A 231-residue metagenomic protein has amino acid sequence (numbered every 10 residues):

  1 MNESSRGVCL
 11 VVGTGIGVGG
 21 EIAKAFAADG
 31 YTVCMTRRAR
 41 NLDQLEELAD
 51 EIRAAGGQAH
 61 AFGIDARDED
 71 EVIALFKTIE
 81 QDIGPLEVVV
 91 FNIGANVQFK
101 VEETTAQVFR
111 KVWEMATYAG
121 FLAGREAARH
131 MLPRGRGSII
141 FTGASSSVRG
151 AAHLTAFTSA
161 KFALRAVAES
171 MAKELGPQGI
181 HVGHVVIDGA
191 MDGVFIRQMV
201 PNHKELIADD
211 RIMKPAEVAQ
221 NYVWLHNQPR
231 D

Functional and structural regions predicted by a protein language model:
G15-G17: Conserved glycine-rich cofactor-binding loop
Y31-E46: Conserved glycine-rich Rossmann-like NAD(P)H-binding loop of the short-chain dehydrogenase/reductase
L42, G63-A74, A106: The beta1-alpha1 cofactor-binding region of Rossmann-like NAD(H)/NADP(H)-dependent oxidoreductases
K100-V101, T105-W113: Substrate-binding pocket helix/loop in short-chain dehydrogenase/reductase
G124-R125, E169: A short, exposed helix-loop element centered on a Lys and neighboring polar residues
S138-A163, A168-E169, K173-G176, M191: Catalytic loop of short-chain dehydrogenase/reductase
P177-G189, K204-D231: C-terminal helical subdomain
